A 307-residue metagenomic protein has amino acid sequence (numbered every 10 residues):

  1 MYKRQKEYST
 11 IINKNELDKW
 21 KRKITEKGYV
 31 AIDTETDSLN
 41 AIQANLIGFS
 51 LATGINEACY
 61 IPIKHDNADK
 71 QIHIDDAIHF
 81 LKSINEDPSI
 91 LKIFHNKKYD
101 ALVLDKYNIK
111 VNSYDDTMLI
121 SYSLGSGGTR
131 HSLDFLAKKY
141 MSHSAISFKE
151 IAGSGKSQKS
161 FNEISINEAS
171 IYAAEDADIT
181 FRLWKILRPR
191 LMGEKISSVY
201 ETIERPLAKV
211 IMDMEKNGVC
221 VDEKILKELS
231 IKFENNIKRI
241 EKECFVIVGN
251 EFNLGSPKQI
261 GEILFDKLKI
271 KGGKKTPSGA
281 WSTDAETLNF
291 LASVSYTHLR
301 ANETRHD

Functional and structural regions predicted by a protein language model:
K3-H65, N85, N112, G128 (+5 more regions): Conserved "right-hand" nucleotidyltransferase catalytic core of DNA-directed polymerases
N13-L17, H73-I78, K97: Amphipathic coiled-coil/heptad-repeat helices and related helical stalk/stem segments that mediate oligomerization
A31, I90-K97: Acidic beta-strand-to-loop metal/phosphate-binding motif
G54-K92: Nucleic-acid-processing active sites and adjacent nucleic-acid-binding tracks, predominantly divalent metal-dependent
K98-Y107, Y122-L124, L264-F265: Short active-site loop/helix that positions an aromatic residue
D100-V103, S132-L136: Alpha-helical scaffold elements adjacent to nucleotide-binding pockets in ATP/GTP-utilizing enzyme cores
K110-G125: Conserved beta-strand -> loop -> alpha-helix junction used to position metal-binding or nucleic-acid-contacting
